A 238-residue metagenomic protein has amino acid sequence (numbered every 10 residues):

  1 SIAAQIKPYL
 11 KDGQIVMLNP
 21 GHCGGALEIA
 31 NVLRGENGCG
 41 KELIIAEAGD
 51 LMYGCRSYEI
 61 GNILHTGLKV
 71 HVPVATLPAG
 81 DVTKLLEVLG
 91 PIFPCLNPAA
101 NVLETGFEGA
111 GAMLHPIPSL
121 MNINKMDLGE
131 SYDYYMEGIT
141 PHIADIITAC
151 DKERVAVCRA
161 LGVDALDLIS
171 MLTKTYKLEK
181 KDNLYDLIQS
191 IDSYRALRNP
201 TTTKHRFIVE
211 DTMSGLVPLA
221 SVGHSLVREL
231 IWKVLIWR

Functional and structural regions predicted by a protein language model:
I2-E59: Rossmann-like NAD(P)(H) cofactor-binding subdomain of soluble oxidoreductases
H22, A26, V82-L86, I143-D151 (+5 more regions): Generic structural signal for well-ordered, non-membrane alpha-helical segments in soluble metabolic enzymes
N31, M52-C150: Substrate/ligand-engaging "lid" and interaction regions
V32-E36, V88-L96, C150-E153, V157-L161 (+1 more regions): Change "in soluble alpha/beta enzymes" to "in soluble alpha/beta proteins
I143, A149-S190: Small-residue-rich helix-loop
K174-L178, Y185-R238: Long, low-complexity C-terminal extensions of enzymes
